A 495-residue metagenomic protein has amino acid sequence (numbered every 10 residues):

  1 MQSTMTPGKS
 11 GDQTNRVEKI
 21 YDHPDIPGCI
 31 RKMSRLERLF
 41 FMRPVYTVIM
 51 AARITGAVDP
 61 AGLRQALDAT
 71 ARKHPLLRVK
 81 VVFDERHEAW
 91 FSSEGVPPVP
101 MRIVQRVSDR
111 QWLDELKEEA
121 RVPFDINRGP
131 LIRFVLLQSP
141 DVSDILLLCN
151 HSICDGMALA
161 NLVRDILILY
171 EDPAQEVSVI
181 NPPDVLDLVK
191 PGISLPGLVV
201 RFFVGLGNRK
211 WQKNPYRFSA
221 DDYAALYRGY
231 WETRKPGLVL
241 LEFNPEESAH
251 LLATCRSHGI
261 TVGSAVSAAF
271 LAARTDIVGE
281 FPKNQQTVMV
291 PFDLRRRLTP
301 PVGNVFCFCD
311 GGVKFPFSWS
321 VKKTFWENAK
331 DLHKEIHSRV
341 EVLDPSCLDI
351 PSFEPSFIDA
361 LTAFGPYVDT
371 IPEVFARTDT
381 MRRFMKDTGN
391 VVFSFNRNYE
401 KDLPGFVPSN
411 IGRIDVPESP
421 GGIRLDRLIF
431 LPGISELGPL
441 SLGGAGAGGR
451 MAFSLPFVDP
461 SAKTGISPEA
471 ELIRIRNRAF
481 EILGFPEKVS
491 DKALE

Functional and structural regions predicted by a protein language model:
M1-E88, D109-I132, D276-E495: Acyl-thioester-dependent acyl-group transfer interface
Q2-F40, I153, M157, N161 (+3 more regions): Non-catalytic, low-complexity flexible loops and terminal extensions
V45, I145, E247-S248: N-terminal alpha-helical segment
R53, Q105, R110-L113, E119-P173 (+2 more regions): Histidine-centered acyl-transfer/condensation active-site motif and its immediate structural neighborhood
F91-M101: Structured interaction and signal-relay segments at domain junctions
V262-L271: Short amphipathic alpha-helical segments
